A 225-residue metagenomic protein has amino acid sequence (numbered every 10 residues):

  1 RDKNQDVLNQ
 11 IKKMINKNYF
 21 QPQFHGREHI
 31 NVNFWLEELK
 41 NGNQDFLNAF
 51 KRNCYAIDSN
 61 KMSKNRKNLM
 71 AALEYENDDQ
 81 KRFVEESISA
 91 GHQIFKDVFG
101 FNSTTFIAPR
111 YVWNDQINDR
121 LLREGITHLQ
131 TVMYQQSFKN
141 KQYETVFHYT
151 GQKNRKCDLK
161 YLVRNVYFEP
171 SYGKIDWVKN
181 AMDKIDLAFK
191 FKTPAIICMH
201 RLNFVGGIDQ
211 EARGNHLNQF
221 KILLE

Functional and structural regions predicted by a protein language model:
R1-T105, R110-Y161, W177-M199, G207-E225: Catalytic alpha-helical scaffold of carbohydrate-active enzymes acting on polysaccharides/glycoconjugates
R164-K174: A conserved mid-domain beta-alpha-beta active-site/ligand-binding segment of alpha/beta enzyme cores
Y167-E169, L202-G207: A short, flexible beta-alpha/helix-coil linker loop
